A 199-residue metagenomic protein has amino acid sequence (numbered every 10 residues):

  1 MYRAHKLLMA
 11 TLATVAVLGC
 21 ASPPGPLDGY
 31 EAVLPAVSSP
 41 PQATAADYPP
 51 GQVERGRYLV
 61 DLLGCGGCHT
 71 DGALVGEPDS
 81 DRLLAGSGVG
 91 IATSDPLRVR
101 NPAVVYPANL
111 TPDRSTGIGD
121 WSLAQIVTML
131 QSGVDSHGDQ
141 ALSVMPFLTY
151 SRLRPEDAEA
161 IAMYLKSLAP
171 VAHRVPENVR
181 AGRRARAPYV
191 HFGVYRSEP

Functional and structural regions predicted by a protein language model:
M1-M9: Bacterial N-terminal signal peptides that target proteins for export
V17-G19: C-terminal motif of bacterial Sec signal peptides marking the signal peptidase cleavage site
A21-P23: Bacterial signal peptide processing site
L27-S38, G72-Q125, A141-R154, V179-F192: Gly/Gly-Pro-rich "capping" loops immediately C-terminal to redox-active cysteine motifs in periplasmic/lumenal
A32-D61, V75-G76: Electrostatic cytochrome c docking/interface patches
G56, L62-G72, I126, I161 (+1 more regions): The canonical Cys-X-X-Cys-His
D120-G138, F147-V175: C-terminal capping alpha-helices of c-type cytochrome domains
E198-P199: Short, solvent-exposed mixed-charge patches
